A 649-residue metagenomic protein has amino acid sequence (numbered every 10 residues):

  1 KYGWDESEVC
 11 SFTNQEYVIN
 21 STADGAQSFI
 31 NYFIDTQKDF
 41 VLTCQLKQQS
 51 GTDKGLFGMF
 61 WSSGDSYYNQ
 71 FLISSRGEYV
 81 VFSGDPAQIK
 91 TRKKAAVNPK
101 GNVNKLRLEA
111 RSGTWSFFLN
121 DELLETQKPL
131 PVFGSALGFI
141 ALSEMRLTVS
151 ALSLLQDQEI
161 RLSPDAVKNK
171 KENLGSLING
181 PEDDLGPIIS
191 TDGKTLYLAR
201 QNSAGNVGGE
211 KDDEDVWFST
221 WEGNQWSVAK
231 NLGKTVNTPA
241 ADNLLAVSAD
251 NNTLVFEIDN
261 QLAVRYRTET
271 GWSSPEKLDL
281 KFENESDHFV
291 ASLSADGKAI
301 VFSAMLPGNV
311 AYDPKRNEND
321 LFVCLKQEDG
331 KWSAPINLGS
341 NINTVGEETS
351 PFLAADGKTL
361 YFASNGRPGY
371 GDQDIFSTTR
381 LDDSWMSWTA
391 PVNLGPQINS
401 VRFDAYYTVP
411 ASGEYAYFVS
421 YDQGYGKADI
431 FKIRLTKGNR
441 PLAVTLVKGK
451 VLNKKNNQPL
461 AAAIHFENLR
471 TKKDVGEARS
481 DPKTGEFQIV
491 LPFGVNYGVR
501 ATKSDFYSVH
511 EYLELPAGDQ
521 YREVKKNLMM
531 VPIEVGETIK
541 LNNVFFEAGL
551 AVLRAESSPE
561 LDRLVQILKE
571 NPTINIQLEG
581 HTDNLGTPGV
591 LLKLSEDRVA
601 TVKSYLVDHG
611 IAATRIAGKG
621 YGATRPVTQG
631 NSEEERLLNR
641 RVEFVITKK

Functional and structural regions predicted by a protein language model:
T22-D85: Secretory/extracellular carbohydrate-interaction modules and structurally similar beta-sandwich "look-alikes"
L42-C44, N102-R111, W115-F117: Short tryptophan-centered beta-strand motifs in secreted/extracellular beta-sheet-rich domains of glycan-recognition
Q127-S150: Flexible glycan-contacting loops in extracellular carbohydrate-active proteins
D157-K450, K454-K455, R470, E477-R479 (+2 more regions): Short, conserved micro-motifs composed of acidic
N179, I533-I574, T582-K593: Short, solvent-exposed beta-strand/turn patches at coil↔beta or beta↔helix junctions that act as interaction loops
S364, G369-G371, N571, E579-K649: Periplasmic OmpA-like peptidoglycan-binding domain that tethers envelope proteins to the cell wall
A463-K483: Short amphipathic beta-strand segments in non-cytosolic proteins
G485, V495-D505: A short, solvent-exposed beta-strand micro-motif common in secreted/extracellular proteins
